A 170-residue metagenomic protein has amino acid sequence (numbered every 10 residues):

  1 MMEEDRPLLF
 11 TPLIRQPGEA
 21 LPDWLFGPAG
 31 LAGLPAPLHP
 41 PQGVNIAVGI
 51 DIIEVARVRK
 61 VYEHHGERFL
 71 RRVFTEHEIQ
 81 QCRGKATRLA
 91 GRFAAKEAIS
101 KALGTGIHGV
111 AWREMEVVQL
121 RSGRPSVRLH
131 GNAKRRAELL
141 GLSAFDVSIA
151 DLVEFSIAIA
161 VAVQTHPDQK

Functional and structural regions predicted by a protein language model:
M2-K170: Core catalytic alpha/beta fold that binds nucleotide/phospho-ligands
